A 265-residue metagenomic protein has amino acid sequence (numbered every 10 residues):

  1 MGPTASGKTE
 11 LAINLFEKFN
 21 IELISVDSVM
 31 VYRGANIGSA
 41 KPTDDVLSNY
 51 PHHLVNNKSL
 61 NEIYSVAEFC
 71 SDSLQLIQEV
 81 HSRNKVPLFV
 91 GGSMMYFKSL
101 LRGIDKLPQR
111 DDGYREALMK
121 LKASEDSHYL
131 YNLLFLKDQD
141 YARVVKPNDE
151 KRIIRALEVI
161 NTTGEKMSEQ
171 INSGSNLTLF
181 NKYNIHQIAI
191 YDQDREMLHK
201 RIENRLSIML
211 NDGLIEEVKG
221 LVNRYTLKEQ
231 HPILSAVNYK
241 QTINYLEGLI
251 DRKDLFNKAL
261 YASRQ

Functional and structural regions predicted by a protein language model:
M1-R264: Phosphate/pyrophosphate-binding catalytic cores of soluble transferases and nucleic-acid-acting enzymes
